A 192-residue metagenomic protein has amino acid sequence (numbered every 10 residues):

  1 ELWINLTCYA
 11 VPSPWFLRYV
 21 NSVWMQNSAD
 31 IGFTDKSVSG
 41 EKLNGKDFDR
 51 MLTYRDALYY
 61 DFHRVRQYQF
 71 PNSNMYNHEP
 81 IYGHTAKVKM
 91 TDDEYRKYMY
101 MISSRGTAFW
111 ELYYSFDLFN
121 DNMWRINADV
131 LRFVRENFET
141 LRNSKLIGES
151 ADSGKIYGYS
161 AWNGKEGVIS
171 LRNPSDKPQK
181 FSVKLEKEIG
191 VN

Functional and structural regions predicted by a protein language model:
L2-N192: Active-site-proximal substrate-binding groove within the catalytic cores of carbohydrate-active enzymes
